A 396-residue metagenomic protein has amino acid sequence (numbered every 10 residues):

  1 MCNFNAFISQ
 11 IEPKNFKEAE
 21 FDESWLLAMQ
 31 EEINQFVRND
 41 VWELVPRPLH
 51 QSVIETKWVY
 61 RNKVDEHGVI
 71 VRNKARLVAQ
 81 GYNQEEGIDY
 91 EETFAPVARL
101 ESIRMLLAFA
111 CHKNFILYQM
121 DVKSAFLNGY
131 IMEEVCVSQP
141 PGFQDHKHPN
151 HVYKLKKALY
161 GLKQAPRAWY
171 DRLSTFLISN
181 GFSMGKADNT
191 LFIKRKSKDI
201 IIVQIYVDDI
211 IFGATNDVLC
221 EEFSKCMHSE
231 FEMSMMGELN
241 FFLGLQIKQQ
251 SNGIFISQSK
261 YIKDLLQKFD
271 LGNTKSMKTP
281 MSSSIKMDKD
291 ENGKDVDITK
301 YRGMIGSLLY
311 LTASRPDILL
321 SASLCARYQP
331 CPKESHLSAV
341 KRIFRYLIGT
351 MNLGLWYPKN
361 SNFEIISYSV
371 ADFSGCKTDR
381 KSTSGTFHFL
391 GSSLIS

Functional and structural regions predicted by a protein language model:
M1-L159, K163-K186, L191: Chromodomain-type histone methyl-lysine reader module
F21, K63, L127-S138, K163 (+4 more regions): Catalytic palm subdomain of template-directed nucleic-acid polymerases, centered on the conserved carboxylate motif
M29, M120, V137, F223 (+5 more regions): Methionine-biased hydrophobic packing positions in alpha-helices, especially within tandem helical repeat solenoids
V37-W42, D65-I70, F115-Y118, F143-H146 (+8 more regions): Short helix-interrupting loop/turn segments at helix-coil junctions
L77, Y90-F94, A98, I103 (+8 more regions): Divalent metal-binding acidic/histidine catalytic loops
D121, G244, V370: Active-site glycine-centered loops adjacent to acidic/histidine catalytic or metal-binding residues that shape
L177, M184, T190-L191, C220 (+2 more regions): Nucleotidyl polymerases of mobile genetic elements and RNA viruses
F241-L245, M281-S284: Short, conserved phosphate-binding/catalytic loop or strand-edge motifs used in phosphoryl-/nucleotidyl-transfer
